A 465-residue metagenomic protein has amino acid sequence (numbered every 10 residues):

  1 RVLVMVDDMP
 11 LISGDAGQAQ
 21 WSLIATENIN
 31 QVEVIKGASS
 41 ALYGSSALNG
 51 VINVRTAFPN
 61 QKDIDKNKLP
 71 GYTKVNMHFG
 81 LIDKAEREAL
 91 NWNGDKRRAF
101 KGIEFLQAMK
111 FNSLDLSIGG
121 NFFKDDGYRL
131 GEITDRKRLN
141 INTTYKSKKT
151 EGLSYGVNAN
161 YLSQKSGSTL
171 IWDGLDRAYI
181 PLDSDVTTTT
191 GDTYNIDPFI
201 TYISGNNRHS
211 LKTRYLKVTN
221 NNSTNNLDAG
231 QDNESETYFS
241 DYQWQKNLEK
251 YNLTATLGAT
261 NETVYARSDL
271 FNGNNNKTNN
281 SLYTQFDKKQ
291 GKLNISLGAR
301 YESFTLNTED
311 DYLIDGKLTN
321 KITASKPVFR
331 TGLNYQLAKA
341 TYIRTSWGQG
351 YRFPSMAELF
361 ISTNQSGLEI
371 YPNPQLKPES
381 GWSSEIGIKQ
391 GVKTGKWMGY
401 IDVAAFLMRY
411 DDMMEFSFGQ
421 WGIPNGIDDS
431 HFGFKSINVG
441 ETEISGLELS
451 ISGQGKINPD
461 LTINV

Functional and structural regions predicted by a protein language model:
R1-E27, K36-N53, A57-P70, F353: Flexible, glycine/serine/threonine-rich loop segments and coil->beta-strand junctions that form periplasmic-facing
L3, Q31-I35, V51-A57, I64-G131 (+4 more regions): Predominantly transmembrane beta-strands of Gram-negative outer membrane beta-barrel pores used for transport
W21-L23, N93-A99, L130-R138, V186-D192 (+6 more regions): Replace "Gram-negative outer membrane beta-barrel proteins" with "bacterial and organellar outer membrane beta-barrel
G50, G71-T73, K101-F105, K137-I141 (+10 more regions): Hydrophobic, lipid-facing positions within transmembrane beta-strands of outer-membrane proteins
A108-N142, G167-T169, Y202-S223, N252-T263 (+3 more regions): Surface-exposed extracellular loop regions of Gram-negative outer-membrane beta-barrel proteins
D125-N140, T144-I203, N207-H209, Y215-F239 (+2 more regions): Flexible loop and strand-edge segments within Gram-negative outer membrane beta-barrel domains
I200, E249-M408: Structural signature of Gram-negative outer-membrane beta-barrels, strongest in the C-terminal barrel of TonB-dependent
S210-N222, R344, K377-I437, E443-S445: Membrane-embedded beta-barrel scaffold of Gram-negative outer-membrane proteins
